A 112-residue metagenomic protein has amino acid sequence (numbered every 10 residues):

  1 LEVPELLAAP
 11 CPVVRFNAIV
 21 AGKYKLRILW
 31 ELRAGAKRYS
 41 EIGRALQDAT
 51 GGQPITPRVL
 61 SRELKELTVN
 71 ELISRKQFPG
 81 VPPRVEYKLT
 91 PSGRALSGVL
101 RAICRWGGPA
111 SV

Functional and structural regions predicted by a protein language model:
L1-P12: Long, low-complexity, charged/polar intrinsically disordered regions in eukaryotic proteins
C11-V59: N-terminal helix-turn-helix DNA-binding core of bacterial DNA-binding proteins
R15, G43-A45, V69, E86 (+1 more regions): Non-catalytic interaction surface on structured domains
Q47-P82: Canonical helix-turn-helix DNA-binding module
N70, V99-S111: Alpha-helical linker/hinge and terminal dimerization helices associated with HTH transcriptional regulators
P79-L100: Basic, amphipathic "hinge/linker" alpha-helix immediately C-terminal to the N-terminal HTH DNA-binding motif
